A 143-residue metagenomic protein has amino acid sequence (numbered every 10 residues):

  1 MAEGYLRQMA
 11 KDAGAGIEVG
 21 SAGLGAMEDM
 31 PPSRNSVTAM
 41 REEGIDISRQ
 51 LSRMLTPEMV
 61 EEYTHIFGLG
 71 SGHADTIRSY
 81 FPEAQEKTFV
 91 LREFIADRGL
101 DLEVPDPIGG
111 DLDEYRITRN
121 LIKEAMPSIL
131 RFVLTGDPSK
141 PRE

Functional and structural regions predicted by a protein language model:
M1-E62, R131-E143: Conserved active-site segments centered on acidic
H65, S71-E143: Phosphate-binding/catalytic loops
